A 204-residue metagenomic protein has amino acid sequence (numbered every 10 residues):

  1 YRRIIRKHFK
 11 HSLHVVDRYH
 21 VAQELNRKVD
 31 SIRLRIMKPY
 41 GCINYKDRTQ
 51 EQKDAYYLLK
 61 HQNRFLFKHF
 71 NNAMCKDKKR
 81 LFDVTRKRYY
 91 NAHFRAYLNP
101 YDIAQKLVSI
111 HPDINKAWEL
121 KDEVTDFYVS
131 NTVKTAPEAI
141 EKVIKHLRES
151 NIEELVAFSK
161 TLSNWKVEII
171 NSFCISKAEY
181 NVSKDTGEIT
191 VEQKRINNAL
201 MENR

Functional and structural regions predicted by a protein language model:
R2-L13, Y19-Q23, C42-R204: Acidic/histidine-rich catalytic cores and adjacent linkers of DNA breakage/strand-transfer/modification proteins
V21-C42: Short alpha-helix plus adjacent loop in nuclease-associated cores
